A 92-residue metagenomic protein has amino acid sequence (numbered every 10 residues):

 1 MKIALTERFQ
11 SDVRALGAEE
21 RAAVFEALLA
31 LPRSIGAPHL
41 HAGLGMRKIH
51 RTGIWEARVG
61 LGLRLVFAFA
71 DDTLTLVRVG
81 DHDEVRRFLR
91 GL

Functional and structural regions predicted by a protein language model:
K2, R8-A15, R21-A22, R58-L92: Enriched for short, Lys/Arg-rich terminal
K2-I3, R47: Residues that recognize and position ribonucleotide moieties
V24, L28, H39, G43-M46 (+2 more regions): Residue-level detector of alpha-helical recognition elements and their boundaries
A30-R58: A short, surface-exposed loop/turn module that caps and links secondary-structure elements
